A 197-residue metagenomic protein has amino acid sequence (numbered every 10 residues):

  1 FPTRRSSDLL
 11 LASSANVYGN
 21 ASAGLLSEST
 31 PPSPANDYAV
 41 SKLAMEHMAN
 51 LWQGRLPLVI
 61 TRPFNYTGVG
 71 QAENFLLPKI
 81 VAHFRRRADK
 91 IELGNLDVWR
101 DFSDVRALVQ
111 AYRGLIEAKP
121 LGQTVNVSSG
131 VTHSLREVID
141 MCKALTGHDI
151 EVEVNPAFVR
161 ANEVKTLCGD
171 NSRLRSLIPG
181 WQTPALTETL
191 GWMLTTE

Functional and structural regions predicted by a protein language model:
F1-S6: Short, small-residue-biased leader/transition segments that mark boundaries at the very start of proteins
D8, V17-I60, A72: Catalytic helix-loop patch of NAD(P)-dependent Rossmann-fold dehydrogenases
S29, N36, Q71, F75 (+5 more regions): Residue-level signal for the nucleotide or nucleotide-sugar donor/cofactor binding architecture
L43, T67-K79, R86-I91, V105-R106 (+3 more regions): Glycine/proline-rich active-site loop of Rossmann-fold NAD(P)-dependent oxidoreductases
A44, M48, W52, K79-I80 (+2 more regions): Hydrophobic alpha-helix immediately C-terminal to the catalytic Tyr-X-X-X-Lys motif of short-chain
N95, G122-V125, H133-D140, G147-T166 (+1 more regions): C-terminal "lid/loop" region of Rossmann-like NAD(P)-dependent oxidoreductases
A185-E197: Amphipathic terminal alpha-helices
